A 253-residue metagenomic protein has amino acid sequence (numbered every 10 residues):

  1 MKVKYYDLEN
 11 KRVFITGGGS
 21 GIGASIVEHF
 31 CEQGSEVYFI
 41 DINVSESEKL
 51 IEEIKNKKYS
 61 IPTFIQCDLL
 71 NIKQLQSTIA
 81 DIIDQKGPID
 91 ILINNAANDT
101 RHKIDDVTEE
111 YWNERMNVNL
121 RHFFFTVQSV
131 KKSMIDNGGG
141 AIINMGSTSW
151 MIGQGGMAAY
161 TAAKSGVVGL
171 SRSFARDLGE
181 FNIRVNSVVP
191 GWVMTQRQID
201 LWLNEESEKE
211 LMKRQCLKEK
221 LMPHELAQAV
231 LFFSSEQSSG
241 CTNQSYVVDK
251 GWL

Functional and structural regions predicted by a protein language model:
K2-K4, I152, L231, T242-L253: Short C-terminal tail/terminal secondary-structure segment of NAD(P)H-dependent dehydrogenase/reductase domains
G19-S20: Conserved glycine-rich cofactor-binding loop
K103-I104, T108-M116, L211: Substrate-binding pocket helix/loop in short-chain dehydrogenase/reductase
F124-V127, G139, K220-V248: C-terminal substrate-recognition "lid" of short-chain dehydrogenase/reductases
V127, A163, S171: Active-site helix of classical SDR
K132, R176-E180, S239: Alpha-helical segment proximal to the catalytic Tyr-Lys
S147: Residue(s) in the substrate-gating loop at a strand-loop-helix junction that position the organic substrate next
